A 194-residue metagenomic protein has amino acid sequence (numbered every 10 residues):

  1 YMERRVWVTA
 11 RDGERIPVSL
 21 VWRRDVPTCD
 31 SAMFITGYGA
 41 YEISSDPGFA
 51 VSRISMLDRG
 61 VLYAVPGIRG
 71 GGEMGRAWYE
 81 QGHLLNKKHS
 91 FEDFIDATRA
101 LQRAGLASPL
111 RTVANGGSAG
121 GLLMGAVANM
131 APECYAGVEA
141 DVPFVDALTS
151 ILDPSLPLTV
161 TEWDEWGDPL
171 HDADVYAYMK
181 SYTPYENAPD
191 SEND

Functional and structural regions predicted by a protein language model:
Y1-G117, L152: Cap/lid segment of the alpha/beta-hydrolase catalytic domain
P66-D194: Active-site-proximal cap/loop segments of hydrolase catalytic domains
